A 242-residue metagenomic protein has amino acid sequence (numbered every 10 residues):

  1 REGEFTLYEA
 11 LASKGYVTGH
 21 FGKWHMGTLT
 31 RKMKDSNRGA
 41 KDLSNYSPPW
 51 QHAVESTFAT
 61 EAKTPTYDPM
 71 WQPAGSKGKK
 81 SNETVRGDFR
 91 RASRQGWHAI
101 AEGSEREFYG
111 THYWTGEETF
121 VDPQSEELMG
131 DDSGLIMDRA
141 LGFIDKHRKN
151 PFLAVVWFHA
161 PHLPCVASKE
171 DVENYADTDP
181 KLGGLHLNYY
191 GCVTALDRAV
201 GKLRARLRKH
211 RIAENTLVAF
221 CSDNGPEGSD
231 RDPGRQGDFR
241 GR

Functional and structural regions predicted by a protein language model:
R1-R242: Formylglycine-dependent sulfatase
